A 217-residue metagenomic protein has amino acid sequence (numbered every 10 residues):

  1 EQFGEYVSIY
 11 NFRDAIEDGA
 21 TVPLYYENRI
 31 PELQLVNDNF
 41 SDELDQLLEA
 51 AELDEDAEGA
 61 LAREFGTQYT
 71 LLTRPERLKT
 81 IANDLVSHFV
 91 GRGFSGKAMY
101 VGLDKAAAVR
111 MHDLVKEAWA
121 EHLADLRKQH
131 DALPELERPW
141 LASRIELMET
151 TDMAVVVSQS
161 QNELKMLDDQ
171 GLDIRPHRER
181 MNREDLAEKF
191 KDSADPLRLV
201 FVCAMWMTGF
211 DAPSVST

Functional and structural regions predicted by a protein language model:
Q2-K97, M111-A120, A124-A132: Interdomain helical connector at the RecA1-RecA2 junction of SF1/SF2 helicase-like NTPases
D56-T70, E163-R175, R180-L186: Gly-rich Lys/Arg/Thr-decorated short loops/hinges at beta-loop-alpha junctions or inter-strand turns that position
T70-L85, R178-N182, A194-R198, V202: Phosphate/oxyanion-binding active-site loops and adjacent basic polyanion-contact surfaces
F94, D104-D169, C203-M207: Conserved helicase motor "Helicase C" RecA-like lobe of SF1/SF2 P-loop NTPases
S95, T150-M153, D195-R198, V215: Loop/turn elements at helix/coil->beta-strand transitions in domains of secreted/extracellular proteins
L172, E188, L199-F201: The structured alpha-helical core of multi-pass membrane proteins
R198-V202, W206-T217: A short beta-strand element within the Helicase C-terminal
